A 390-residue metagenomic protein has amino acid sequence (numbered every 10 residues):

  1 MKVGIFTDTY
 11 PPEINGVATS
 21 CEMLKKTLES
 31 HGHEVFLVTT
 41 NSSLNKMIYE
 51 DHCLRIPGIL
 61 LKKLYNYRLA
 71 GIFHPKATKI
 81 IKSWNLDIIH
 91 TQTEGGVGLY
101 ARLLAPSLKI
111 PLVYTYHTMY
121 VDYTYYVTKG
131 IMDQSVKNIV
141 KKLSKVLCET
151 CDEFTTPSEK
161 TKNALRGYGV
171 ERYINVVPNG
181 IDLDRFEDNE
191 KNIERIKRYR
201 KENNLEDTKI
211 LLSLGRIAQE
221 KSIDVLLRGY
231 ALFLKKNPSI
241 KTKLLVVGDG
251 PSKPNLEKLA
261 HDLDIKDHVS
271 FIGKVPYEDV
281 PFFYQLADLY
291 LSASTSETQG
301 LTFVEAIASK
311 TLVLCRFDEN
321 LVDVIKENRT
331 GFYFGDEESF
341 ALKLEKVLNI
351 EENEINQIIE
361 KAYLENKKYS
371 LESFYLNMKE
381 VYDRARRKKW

Functional and structural regions predicted by a protein language model:
M1-N45, Y49-R55, L376-K379: N-terminal subdomain of nucleotide-sugar transferases
T19, K209-L234, P251-E257: A conserved mid-protein helix/loop that constitutes part of the nucleotide-sugar donor-binding site
N41, K160, G180: Carbohydrate-associated surface elements
C148, K274-V275, F282-A287: Short alpha-helical donor nucleotide-sugar binding micro-motif in glycosyltransferases
N255-V275: Nucleotide-activated donor-binding/catalytic signature segment of Leloir-type glycosyltransferases, i.e., the conserved
T295: Aromatic "clamp/platform" in nucleotide-sugar-dependent glycosyltransferases that forms part of the donor/acceptor
L312-C315: Short hydrophobic beta-strand element within catalytic cores of glycosyltransferases and related nucleotide-activated
E327-E338, E345-E352: Conserved acidic donor-binding segment of nucleotide-sugar-dependent glycosyltransferases
